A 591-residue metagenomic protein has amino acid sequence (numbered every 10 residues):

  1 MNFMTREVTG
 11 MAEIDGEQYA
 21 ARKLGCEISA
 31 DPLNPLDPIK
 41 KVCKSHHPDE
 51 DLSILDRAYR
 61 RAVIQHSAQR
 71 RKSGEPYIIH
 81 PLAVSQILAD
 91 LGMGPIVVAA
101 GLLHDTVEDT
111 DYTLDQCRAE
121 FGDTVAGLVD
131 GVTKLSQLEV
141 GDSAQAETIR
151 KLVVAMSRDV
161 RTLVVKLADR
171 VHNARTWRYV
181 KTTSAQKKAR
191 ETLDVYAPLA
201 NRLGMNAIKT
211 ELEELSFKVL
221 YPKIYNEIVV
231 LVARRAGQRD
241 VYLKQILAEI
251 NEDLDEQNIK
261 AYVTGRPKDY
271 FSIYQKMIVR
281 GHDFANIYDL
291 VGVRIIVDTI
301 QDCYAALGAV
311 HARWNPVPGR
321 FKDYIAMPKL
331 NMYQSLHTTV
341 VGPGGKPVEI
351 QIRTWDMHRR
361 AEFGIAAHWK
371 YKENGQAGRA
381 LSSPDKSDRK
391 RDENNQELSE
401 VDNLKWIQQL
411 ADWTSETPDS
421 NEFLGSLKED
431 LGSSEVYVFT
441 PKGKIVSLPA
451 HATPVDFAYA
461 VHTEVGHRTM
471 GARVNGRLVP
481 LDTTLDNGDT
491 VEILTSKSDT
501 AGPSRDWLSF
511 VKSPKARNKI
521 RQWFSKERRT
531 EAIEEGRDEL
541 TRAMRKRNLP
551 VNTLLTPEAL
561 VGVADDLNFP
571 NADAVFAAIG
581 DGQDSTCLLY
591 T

Functional and structural regions predicted by a protein language model:
N2-R161: Metal-dependent phosphohydrolase cores
G16, P32-L36, L114, G122-V125 (+4 more regions): Internal insertion modules embedded within essential enzymes
I296-D298: Short hydrophobic/aromatic beta-strand micro-patches that form the beta-sheet surface supporting nucleotide- or nucleic
